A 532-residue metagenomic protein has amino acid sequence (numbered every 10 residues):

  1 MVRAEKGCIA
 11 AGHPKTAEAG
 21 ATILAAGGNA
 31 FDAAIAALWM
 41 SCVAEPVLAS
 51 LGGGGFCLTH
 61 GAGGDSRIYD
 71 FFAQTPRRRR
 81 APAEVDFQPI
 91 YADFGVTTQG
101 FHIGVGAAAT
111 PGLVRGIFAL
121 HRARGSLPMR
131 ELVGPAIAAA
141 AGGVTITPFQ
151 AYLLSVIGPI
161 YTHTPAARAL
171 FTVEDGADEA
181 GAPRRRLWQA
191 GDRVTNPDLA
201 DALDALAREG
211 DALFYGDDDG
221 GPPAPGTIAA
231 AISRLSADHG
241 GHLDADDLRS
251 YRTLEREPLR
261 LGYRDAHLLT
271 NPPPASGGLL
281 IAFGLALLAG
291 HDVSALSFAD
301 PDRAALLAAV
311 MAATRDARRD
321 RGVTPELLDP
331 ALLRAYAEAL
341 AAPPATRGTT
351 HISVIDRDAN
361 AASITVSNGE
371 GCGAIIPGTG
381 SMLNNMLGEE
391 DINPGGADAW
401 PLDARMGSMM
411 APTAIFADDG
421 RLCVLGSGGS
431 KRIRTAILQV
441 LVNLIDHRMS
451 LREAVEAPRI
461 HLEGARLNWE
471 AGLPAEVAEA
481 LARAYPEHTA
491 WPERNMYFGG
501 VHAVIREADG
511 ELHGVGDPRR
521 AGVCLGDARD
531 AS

Functional and structural regions predicted by a protein language model:
M1-E18, T22, A30-E209, Y215 (+4 more regions): Noncatalytic scaffold domains of N-terminal-nucleophile
A44-S50, G54-Y69, T75, E84 (+5 more regions): Active-site rim segments in enzyme catalytic domains, especially the processed small/beta chain of N-terminal
G95, D204, L259-L327, A531-S532: Internal alpha/beta scaffold segment
E255, T346-T349, S408-M410: Short, small/polar residue-rich loop motifs at catalytic or cofactor-binding pockets
L269-G278, T349-S353, S363-I375, S427-R434: Glycine-rich phosphate/pyrophosphate-binding beta-alpha loops
G290-S367, E487: Internal maturation/activation junctions in enzymes
D320, T324, D358, A404 (+2 more regions): Extended C-terminal subregions enriched in glycine
